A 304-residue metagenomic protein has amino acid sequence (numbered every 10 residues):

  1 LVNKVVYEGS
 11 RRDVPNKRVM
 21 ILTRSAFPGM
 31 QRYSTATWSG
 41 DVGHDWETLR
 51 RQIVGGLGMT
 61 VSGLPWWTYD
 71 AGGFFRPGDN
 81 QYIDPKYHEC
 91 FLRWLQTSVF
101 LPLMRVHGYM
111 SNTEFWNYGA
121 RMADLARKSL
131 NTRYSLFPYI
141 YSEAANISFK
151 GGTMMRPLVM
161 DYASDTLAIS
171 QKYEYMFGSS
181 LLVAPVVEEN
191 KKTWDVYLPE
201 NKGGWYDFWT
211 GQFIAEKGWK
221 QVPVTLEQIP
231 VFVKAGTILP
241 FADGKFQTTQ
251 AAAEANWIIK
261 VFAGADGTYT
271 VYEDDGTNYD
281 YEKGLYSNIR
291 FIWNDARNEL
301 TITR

Functional and structural regions predicted by a protein language model:
L1-Q228, V233-K234: Catalytic-domain carbohydrate-binding cleft regions of carbohydrate-active enzymes
V231-R304: Accessory, solvent-exposed terminal regions and/or long lumenal/extracellular loops of proteins
